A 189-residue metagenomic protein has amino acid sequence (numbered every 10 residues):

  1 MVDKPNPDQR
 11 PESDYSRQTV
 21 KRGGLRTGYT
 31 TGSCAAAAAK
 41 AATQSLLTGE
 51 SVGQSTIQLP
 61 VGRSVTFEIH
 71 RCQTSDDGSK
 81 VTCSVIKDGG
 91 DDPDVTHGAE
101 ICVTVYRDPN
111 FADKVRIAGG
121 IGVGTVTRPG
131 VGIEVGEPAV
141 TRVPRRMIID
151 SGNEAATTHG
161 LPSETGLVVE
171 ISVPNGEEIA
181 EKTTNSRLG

Functional and structural regions predicted by a protein language model:
V2-L188: Generic N-terminal targeting/processing segments that precede catalytic cores or assembly contacts
